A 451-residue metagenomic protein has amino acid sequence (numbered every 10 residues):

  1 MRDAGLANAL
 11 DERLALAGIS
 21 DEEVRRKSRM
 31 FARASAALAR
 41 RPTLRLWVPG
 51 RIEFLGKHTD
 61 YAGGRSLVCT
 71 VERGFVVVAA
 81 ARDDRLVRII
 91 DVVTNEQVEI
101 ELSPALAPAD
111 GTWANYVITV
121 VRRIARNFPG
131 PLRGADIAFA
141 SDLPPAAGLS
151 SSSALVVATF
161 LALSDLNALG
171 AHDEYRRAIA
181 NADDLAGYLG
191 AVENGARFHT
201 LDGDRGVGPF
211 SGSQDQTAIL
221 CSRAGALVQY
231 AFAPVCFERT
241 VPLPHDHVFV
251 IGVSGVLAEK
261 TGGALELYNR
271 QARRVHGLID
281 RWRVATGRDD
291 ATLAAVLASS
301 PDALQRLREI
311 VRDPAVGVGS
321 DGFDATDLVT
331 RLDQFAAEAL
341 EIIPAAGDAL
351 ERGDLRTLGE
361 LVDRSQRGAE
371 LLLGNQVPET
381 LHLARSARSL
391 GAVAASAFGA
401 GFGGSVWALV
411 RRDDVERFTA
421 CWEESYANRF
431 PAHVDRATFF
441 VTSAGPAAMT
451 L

Functional and structural regions predicted by a protein language model:
M1-R51, L55, V76, A80-D110 (+3 more regions): C-terminal nucleotide
P42, D60-R65, L102-D110, S141-L149 (+3 more regions): A short glycine/serine-rich beta->alpha loop
T70-R73, L149-G170, W407-R411: DPxDG-like acidic metal-binding loop motif
R88-I90, G134-S141, A171-A191, G359-L361 (+1 more regions): Beta-strand segments within the central parallel beta-sheet cores of soluble alpha/beta enzyme folds
V121-R122, R126-P145: Glycine- and acidic-rich phosphate- and metal-coordinating loops
R126-G134, L163-L185, R412-S425, R429-H433: Phosphate-handling active-site elements
H172-F237, A395-A397, V441, P446: Alpha/beta catalytic cores of group-transfer enzymes, especially the acyltransferase/condensing modules of polyketide
